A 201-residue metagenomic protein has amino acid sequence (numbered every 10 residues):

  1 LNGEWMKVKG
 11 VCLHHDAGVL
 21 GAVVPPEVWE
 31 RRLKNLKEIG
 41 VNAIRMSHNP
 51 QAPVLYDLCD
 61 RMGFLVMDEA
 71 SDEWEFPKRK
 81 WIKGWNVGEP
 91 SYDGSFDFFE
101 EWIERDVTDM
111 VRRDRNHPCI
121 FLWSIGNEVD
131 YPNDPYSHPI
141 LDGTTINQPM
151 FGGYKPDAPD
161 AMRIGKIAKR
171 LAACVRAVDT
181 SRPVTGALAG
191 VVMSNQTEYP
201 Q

Functional and structural regions predicted by a protein language model:
L1-P200: Active-site mouth of glycoside hydrolases
